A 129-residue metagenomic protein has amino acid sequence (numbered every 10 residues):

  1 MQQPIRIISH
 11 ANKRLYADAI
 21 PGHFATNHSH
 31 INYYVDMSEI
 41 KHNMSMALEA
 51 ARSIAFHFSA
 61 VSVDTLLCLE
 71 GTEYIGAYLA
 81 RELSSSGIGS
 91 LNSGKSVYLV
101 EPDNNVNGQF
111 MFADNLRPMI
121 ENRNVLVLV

Functional and structural regions predicted by a protein language model:
M1-S62: Active-site-facing substrate-recognition patch
D18, D36, D64, E101-D103 (+1 more regions): Acidic-enriched, low-complexity/disordered segments with a strong bias for Aspartate over Glutamate
H28, D64, N122-V125: Nucleotide donor/acceptor-binding cores
M37, C68, V129: Short glycine-centered, acidic/aromatic-flanked micro-motifs in structured strand/loop junctions that mark active-site
V61-G71: Short glycine-rich phosphate-binding loop at a beta-alpha junction
E73-V129: Short, glycine/charge-rich flexible loops or terminal/linker lids adjacent to PRPP-binding catalytic cores
